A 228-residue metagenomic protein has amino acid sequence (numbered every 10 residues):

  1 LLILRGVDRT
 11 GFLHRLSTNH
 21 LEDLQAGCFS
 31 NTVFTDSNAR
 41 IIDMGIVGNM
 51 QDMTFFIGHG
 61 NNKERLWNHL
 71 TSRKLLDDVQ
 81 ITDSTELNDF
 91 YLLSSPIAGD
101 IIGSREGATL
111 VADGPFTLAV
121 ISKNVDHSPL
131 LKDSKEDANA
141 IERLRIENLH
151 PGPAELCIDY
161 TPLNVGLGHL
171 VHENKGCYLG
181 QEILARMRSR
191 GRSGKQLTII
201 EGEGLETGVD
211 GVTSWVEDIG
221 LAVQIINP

Functional and structural regions predicted by a protein language model:
L1, I46-G152: Acidic, low-complexity central loop/insert segments
L1-I42, Q51: Acidic, proline/glycine-enriched N-terminal capping motif
L1-L16, Q80-A98, R192-G202: Short glycine-/aliphatic-rich beta-strand segments at the starts of folded cytosolic domains
V7-D8, N61, E182: Alpha-helix/helix-capping structural signal
H14-E22, N68-L76, S189: Short, intrinsically disordered, mixed-charge
N31-F34, L93-R105, G202-V212: Short amphipathic alpha-helix segments
S37-I41, G45, I141-L144, N148 (+4 more regions): Glycine-rich, small/acidic residue-mixed loop/short-helix segments
